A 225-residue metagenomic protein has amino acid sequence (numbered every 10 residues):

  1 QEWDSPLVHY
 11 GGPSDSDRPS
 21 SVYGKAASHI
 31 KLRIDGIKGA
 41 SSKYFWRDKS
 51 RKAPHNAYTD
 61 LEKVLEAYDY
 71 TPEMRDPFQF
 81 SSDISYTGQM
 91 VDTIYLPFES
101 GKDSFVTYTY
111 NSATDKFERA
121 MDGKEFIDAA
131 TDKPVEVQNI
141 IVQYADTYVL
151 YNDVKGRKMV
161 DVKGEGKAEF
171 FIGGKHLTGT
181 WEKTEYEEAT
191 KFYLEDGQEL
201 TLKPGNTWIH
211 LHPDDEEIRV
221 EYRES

Functional and structural regions predicted by a protein language model:
Q1-S225: A surface/extracellular/periplasmic glyco- and lipid-processing/surface-interacting theme
